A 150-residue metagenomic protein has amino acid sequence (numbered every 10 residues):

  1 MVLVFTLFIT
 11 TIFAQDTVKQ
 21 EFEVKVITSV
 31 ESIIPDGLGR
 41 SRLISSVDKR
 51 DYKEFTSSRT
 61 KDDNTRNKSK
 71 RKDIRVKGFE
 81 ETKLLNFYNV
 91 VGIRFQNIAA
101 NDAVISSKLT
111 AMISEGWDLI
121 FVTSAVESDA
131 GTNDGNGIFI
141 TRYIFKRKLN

Functional and structural regions predicted by a protein language model:
M1-T11: Bacterial N-terminal signal peptides
I12-N150: Terminus-proximal functional modules
